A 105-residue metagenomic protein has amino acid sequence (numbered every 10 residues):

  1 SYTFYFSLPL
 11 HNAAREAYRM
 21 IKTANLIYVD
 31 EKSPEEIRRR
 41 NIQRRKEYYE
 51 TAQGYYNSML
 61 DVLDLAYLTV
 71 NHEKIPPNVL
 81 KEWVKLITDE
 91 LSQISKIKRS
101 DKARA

Functional and structural regions predicted by a protein language model:
S1-A105: Amphipathic alpha-helical assembly/interaction segments
